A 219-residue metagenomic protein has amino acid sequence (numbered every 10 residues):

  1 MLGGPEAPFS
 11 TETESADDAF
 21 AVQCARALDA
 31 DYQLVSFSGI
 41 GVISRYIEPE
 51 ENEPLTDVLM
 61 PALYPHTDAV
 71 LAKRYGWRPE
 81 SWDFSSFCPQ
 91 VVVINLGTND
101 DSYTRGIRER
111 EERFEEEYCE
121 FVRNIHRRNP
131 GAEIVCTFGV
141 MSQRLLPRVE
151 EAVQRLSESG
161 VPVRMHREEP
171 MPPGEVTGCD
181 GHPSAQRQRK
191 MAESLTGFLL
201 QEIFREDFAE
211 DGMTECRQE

Functional and structural regions predicted by a protein language model:
M1-A16, R26-A27, I203-E219: N-terminal secretory targeting modules
E6-R108, E112-E115, V140-E150, H182: Conserved SGNH/GDSL esterase-like catalytic core that processes O-acyl groups on lipids and polysaccharides
A25, D29, G97, R123-P130 (+3 more regions): Sec-exported extracytoplasmic/periplasmic mature domains
L28-Q33, C88-V92, N129-I134, S159-R164: Loop/turn elements at helix/coil->beta-strand transitions in domains of secreted/extracellular proteins
Y32-F37, I134-T137, D207-G212: Surface-exposed patches in mature extracellular/periplasmic domains of secreted proteins
N52, S102, V140-E219: Catalytic His-Asp segment of secreted/periplasmic serine-dependent ester chemistry enzymes
N95, V122-R127, E133-C136, S142-L145 (+1 more regions): Conserved, well-ordered alpha-helix/loop/beta-strand core segments that scaffold catalytic motifs
F114, Y118, Q188: Aromatic/hydrophobic pocket-lining residues that form the small-molecule binding cavity in soluble enzyme cores
